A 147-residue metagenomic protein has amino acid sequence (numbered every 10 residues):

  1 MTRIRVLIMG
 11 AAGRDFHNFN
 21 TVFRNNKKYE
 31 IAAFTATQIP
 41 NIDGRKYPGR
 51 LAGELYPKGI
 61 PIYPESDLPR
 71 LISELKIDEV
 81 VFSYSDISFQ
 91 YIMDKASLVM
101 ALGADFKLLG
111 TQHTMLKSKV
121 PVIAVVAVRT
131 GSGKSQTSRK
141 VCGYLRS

Functional and structural regions predicted by a protein language model:
M1-V6, S118-V122: A short, charged/proline- and glycine-enriched loop that marks the coil->beta-strand transition at the N-terminal
T2-I77: A solvent-exposed beta-alpha-beta segment
R14, S85-I87, T130: Short glycine-rich anion-binding loops that position phosphate/pyrophosphate groups of nucleotides and phosphorylated
G49-H113: Phosphate-bearing ligand-interacting subdomains that bind or position ATP/ADP/UDP/GDP/NAD(P) or nucleotide-linked
T114-S147: Walker A (P-loop) phosphate-binding motif
